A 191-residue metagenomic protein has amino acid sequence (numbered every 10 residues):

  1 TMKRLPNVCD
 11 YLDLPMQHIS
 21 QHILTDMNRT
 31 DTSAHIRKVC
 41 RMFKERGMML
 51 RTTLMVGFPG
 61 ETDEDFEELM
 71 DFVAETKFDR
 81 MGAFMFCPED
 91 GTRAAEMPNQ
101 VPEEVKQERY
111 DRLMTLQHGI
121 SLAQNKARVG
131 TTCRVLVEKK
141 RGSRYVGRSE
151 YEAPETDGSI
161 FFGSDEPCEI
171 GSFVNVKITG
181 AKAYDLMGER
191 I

Functional and structural regions predicted by a protein language model:
T1-R80, P88-V105: Conserved non-cysteine loop/helix-boundary elements of the Radical SAM core domain that shape
M85, E96-I191: Terminal RNA-binding accessory module
